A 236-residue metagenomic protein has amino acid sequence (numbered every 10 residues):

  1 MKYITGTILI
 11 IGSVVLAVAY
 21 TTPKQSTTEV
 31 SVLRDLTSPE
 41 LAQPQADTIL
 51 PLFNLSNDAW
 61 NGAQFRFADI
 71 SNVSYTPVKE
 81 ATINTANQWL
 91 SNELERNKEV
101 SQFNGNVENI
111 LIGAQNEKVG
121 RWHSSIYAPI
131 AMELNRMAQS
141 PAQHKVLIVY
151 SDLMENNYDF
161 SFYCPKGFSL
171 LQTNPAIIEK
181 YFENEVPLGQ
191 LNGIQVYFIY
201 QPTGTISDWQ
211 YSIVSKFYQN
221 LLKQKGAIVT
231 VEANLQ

Functional and structural regions predicted by a protein language model:
M1-I4: Positively charged n-region of N-terminal signal peptides that target proteins for export
G12-S26: Bacterial Sec-dependent signal peptides at the C-terminal "C-region" and cleavage site
S26-P39, N109-Q115, F198-P202: Acidic/histidine-rich, surface-exposed loop or edge segments in extracytoplasmic proteins
S26-W89, K145-I148: Von Willebrand factor
L90-A142: Von Willebrand factor
R96-E108, N157, C164-N174, Y218: Scaffold/interface architecture of coatomer-like assemblies
M154-Q210: VWA/integrin I-like adhesion module and closely mimicked acidic/polar interface patches used
Y197-Q236: Eukaryote-biased recognition of electropositive, low-complexity segments and basic polyanion/acidic-motif-binding
